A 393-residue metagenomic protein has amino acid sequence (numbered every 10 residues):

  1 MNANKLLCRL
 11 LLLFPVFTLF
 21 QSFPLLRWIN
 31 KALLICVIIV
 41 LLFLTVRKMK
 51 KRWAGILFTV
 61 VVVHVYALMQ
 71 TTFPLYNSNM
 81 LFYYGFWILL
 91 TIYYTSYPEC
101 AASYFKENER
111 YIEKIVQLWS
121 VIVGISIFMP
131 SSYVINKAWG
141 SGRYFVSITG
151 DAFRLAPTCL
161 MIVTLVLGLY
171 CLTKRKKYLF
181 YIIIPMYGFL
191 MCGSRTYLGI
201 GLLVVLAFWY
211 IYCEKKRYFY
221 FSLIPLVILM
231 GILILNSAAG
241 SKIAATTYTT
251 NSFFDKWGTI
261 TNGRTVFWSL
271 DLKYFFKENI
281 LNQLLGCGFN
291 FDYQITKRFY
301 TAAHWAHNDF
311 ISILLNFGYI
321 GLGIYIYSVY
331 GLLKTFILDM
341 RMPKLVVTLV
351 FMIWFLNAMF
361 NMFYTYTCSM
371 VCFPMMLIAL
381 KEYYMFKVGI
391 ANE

Functional and structural regions predicted by a protein language model:
M1-L6, T45-M49, T173, L338-M342 (+1 more regions): A juxtamembrane structural motif centered on a specific transmembrane helix
M1-R47, V62-P74, S126-S132, W354: N-terminal signal-anchor transmembrane segment
L34, A54-L68, L75-C100, K114-S120: Aromatic-anchored transmembrane helix interface
T45-K51, K176, R217-F219, L223 (+2 more regions): Hydrophobic transmembrane alpha-helices and their immediate junctions
E109-N136, G150-I211: Alpha-helical transmembrane segments of multi-pass inner-membrane proteins
L233-S269, Q294: Flexible juxtamembrane loops connecting transmembrane helices in multi-pass membrane enzymes that build or modify
G258-F317: Long extracytoplasmic/lumenal interhelical loops at the membrane interface of multi-pass membrane proteins
V346-N357, F363-E393: Transmembrane alpha-helices of multi-pass inner-membrane enzymes
